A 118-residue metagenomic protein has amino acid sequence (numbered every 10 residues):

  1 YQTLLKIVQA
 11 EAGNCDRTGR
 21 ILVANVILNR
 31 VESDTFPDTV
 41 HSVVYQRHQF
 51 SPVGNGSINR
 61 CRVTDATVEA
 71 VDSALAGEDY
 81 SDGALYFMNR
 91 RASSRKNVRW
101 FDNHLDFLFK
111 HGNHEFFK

Functional and structural regions predicted by a protein language model:
Y1-K118: Bacterial extracytoplasmic/cell-wall-associated proteins, especially those involved in peptidoglycan
